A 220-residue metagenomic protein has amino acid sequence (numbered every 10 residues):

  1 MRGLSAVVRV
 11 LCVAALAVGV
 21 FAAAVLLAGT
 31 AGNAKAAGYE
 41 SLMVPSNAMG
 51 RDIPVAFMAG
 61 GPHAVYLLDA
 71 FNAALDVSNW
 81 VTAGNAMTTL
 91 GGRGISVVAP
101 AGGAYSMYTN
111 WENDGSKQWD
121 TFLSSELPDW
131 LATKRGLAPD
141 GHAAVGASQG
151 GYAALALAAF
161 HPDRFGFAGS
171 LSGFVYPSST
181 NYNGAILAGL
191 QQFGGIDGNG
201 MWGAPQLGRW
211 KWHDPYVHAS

Functional and structural regions predicted by a protein language model:
R2-A34: Secretory targeting and sorting signals
G29-S220: Non-catalytic cap/lid and distal C-terminal segments of serine-dependent acyl enzymes
